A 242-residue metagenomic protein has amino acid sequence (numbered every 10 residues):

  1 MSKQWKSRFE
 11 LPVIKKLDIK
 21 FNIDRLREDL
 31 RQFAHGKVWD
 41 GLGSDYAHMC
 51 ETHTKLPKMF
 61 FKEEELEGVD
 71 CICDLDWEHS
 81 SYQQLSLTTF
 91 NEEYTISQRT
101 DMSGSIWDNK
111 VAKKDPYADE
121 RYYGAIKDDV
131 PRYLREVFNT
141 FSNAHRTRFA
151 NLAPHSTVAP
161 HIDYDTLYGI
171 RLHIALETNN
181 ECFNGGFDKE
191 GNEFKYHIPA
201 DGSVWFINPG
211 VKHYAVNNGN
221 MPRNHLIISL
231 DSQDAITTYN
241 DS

Functional and structural regions predicted by a protein language model:
M1-V137: Non-heme Fe(II)/2-oxoglutarate
R135-P154: A short glycine-rich, His/Asp/Glu-containing loop-to-beta-strand
R148-L167: Conserved short histidine dyad/triad with adjacent acidic residue
N151, T166-C182: Short, conserved beta-strand element in jelly-roll/cupin
P154, A200-D201: Short, flexible surface segments
V158-H161, C182-N184, I207-N220, I227: Short beta-strand His + acidic residue motifs that chelate non-heme Fe in jelly-roll/DSBH and cupin folds
I170-A175, V204-F206, N220-T238: A short hydrophobic beta-strand segment most commonly corresponding to one strand of the jelly-roll/cupin
A175-A200: A short beta-strand-loop-beta hairpin characteristic of the jelly-roll/cupin
